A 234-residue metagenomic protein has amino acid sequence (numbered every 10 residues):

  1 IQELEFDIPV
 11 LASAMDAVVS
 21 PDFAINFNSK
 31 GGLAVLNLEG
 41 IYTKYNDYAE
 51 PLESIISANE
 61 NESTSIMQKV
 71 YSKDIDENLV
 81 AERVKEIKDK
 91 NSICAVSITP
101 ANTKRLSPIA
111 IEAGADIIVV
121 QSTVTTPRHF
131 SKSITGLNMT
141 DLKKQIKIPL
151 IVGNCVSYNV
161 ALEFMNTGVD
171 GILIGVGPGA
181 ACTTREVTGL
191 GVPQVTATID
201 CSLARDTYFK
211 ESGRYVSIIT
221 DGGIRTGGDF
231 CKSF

Functional and structural regions predicted by a protein language model:
I1-E211: Active-site entrance/lid segments in N-terminal catalytic domains of soluble metabolic enzymes
T196-I199, S217-F234: Active-site capping/gating regions of soluble enzymes
R214: Short helical segment in ABC ATPase nucleotide-binding domains corresponding to the A-loop/adjacent helical element
